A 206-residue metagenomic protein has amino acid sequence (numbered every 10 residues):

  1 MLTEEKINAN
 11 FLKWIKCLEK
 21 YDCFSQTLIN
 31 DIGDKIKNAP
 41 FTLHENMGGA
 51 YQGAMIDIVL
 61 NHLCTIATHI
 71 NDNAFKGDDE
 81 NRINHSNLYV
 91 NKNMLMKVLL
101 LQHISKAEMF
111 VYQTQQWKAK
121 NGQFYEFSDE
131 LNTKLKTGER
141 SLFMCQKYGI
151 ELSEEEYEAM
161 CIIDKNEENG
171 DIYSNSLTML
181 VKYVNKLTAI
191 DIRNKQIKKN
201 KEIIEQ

Functional and structural regions predicted by a protein language model:
M1-Q206: Metal-dependent phosphohydrolase cores
